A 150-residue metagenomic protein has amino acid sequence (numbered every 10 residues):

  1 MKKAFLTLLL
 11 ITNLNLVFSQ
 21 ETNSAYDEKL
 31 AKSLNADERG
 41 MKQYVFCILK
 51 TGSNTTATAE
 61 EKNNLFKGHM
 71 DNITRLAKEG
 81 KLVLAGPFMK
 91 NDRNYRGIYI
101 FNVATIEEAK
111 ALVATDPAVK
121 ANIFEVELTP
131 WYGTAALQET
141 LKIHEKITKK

Functional and structural regions predicted by a protein language model:
M1-T22: Bacterial Sec-dependent N-terminal signal peptides
Q20-K150: Conserved, structured core segments of small domains
